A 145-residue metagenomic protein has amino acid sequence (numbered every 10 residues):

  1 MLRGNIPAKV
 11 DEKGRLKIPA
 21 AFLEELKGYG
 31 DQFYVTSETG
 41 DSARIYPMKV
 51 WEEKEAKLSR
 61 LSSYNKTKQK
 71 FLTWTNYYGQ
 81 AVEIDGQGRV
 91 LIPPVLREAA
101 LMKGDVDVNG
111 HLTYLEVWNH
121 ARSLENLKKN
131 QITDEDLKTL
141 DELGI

Functional and structural regions predicted by a protein language model:
M1-P7, E12, F22-V82, G86-Q87 (+1 more regions): Flexible "stalk/tail and boundary" regions
